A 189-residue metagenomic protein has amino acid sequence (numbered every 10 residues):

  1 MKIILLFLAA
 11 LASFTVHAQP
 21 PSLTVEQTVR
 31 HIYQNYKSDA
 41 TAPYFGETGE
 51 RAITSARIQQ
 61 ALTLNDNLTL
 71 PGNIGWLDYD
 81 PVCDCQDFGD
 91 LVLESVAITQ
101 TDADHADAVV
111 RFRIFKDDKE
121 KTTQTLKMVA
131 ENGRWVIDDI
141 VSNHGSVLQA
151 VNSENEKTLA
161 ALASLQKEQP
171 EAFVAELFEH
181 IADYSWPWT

Functional and structural regions predicted by a protein language model:
M1-I4: Positively charged n-region of N-terminal signal peptides that target proteins for export
L6-L8: Sec-dependent N-terminal signal peptides
S13-T15: N-terminal signal peptide c-region/cleavage motif recognized by signal peptidases
Q19-N73, A161-T189: Core segments of small alpha/beta cavity-forming domains
P20, S55-D118: Surface-exposed, charged secondary-structure patches
L23-T24, P71-G75, D80, G145-S153 (+1 more regions): Secondary-structure junction/capping motif
Y33, A103-T125, E131-N132, V136-W188: Low-complexity, intrinsically disordered terminal/linker segments enriched in charged and Gly/Pro repeats
